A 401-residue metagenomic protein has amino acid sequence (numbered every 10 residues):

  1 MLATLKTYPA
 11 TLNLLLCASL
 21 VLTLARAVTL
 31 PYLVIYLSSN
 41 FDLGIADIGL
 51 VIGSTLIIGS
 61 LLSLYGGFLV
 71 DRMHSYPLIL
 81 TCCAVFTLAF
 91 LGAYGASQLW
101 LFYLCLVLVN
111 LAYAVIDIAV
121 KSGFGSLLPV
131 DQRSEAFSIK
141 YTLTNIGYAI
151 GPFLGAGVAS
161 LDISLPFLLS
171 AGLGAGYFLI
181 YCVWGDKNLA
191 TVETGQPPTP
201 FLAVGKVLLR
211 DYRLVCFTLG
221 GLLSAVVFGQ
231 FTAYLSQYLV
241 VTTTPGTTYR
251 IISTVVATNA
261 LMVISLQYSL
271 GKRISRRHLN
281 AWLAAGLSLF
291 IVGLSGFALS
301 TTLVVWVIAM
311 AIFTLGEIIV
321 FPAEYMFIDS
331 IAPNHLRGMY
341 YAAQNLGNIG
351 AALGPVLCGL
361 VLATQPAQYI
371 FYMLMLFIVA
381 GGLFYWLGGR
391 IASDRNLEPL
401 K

Functional and structural regions predicted by a protein language model:
M1-P9, N188-F217: Juxtamembrane intracellular "pre-TM" segments in multi-pass secondary transporters
Y32-A46, A233-I252: Short amphipathic helix-loop junctions that connect adjacent transmembrane helices in Major Facilitator Superfamily/SLC
L56-L64, Y148-A149, A260-Y268, A351-V356: Residue-level signature of mid-helix packing/kink "hotspots" within the transmembrane helices of 12-pass Major
L62-H74, S265-L279, L362: Helix-to-loop junctions at the C-terminal end of transmembrane segments in multipass secondary transporters
P77-L91, A281-G296: Structural signature of the two symmetry-related core transmembrane helices
V107-I146: Cytoplasmic helix-loop-helix junction between adjacent transmembrane helices in 12-TM secondary transporters
P166-C182, F371-L387: Symmetry-related core transmembrane helices of the 12-TM Major Facilitator Superfamily/SLC fold
H335-T364: A late C-terminal transmembrane helix in Major Facilitator Superfamily
